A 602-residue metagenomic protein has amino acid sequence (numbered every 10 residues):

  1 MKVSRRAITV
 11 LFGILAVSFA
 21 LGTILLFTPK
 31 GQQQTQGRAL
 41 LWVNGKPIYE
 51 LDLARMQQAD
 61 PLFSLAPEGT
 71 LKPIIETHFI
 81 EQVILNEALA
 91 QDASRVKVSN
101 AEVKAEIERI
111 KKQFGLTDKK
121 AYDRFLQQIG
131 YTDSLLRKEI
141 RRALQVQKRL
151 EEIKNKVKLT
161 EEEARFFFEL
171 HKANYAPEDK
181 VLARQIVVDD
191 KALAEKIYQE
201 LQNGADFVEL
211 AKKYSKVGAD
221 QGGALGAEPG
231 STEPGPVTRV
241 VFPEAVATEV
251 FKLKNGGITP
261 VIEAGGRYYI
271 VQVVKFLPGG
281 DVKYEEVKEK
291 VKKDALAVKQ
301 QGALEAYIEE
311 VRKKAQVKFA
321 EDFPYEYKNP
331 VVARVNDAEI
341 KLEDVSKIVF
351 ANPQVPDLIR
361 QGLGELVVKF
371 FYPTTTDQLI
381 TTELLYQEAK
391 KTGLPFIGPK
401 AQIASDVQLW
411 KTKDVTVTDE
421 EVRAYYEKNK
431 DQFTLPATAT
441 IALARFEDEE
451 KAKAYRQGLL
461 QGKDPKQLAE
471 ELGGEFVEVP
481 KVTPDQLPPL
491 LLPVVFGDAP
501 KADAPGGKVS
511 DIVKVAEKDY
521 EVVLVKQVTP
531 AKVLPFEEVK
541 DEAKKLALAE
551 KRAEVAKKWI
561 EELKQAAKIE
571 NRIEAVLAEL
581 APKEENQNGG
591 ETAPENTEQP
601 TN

Functional and structural regions predicted by a protein language model:
M1-E81, R95, L170-N174, A245 (+5 more regions): Short, low-structural-confidence N-terminal segments
R5-I8, L65-L71, P177-K180, A192 (+12 more regions): Peptidyl-prolyl cis-trans isomerase
T35-L40, I48, T70, I74-T77 (+20 more regions): Extracytoplasmic
Q36-L62, A88-L89, A93, L144-R149 (+16 more regions): FKBP-type peptidyl-prolyl cis-trans isomerase
L71-K72, H78-T117, Y122-F125, A143 (+6 more regions): Ordered, small/hydrophobic-rich secondary-structure cores
I74-A93, V98, E102-E106, K111 (+17 more regions): Solvent-exposed aromatic/hydrophobic patches embedded in short alpha-helical segments
R141, L150-L182, Q199-N203, K212-K213 (+3 more regions): Acidic/polar surface patches and capping/hinge elements
N329-P353, L358-Y386, K400-A401, D406-D419 (+8 more regions): Extended, charged alpha-helical "arm"/coiled-coil substrate-binding scaffolds, typified by the C-terminal helical
